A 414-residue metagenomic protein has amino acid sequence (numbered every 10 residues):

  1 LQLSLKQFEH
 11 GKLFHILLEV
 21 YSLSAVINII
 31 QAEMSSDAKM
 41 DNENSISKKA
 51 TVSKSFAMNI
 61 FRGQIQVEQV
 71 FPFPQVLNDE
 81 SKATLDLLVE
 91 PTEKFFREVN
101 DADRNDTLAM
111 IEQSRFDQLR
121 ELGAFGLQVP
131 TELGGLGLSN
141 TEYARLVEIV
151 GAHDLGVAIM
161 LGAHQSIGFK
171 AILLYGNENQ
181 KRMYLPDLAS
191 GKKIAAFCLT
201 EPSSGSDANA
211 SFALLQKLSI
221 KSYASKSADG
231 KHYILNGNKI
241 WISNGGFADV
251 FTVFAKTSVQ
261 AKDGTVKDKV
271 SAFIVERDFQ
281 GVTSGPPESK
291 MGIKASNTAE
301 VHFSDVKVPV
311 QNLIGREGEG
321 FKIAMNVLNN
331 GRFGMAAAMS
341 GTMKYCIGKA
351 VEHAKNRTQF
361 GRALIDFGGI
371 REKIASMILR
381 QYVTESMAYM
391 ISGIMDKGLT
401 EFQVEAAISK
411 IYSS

Functional and structural regions predicted by a protein language model:
L3, Q7-L13: Cationic, low-complexity basic patches in intrinsically disordered or flexible, solvent-exposed regions
G11, V20-Y21, A25-G162, S166 (+4 more regions): Amphipathic, small/basic residue-rich leader segments at the start of a protein or domain
S35, K94, G123, I242 (+3 more regions): Alpha-helix capping/hinge segments and adjacent helical runs
I194-K226: A gly/ser-rich beta-alpha-beta helix-loop segment of oxidoreductase catalytic cores
S203-S206, Q216, W241-G246, D263-G264 (+1 more regions): Short Gly/Pro-enriched turn/cap motifs at secondary-structure boundaries
K231-S284: A short core secondary-structure module
T283-Y382: Glycine-rich beta->alpha junctions and the first turn(s) of the following alpha-helix
Q381-Y412: C-terminal helix-coil-helix/basic helical segment that borders enzyme active sites and/or dimer interfaces and provides
